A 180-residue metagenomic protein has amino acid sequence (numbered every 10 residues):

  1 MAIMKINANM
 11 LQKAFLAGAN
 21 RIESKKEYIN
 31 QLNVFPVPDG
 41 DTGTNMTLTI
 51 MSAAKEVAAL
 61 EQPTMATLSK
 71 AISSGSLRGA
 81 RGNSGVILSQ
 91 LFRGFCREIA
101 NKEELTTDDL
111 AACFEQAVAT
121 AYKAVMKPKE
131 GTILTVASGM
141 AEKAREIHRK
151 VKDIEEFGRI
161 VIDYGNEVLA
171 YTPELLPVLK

Functional and structural regions predicted by a protein language model:
M1-K180: N-terminal loops that bind phosphate or other acidic moieties and the adjacent beta-alpha structural core
